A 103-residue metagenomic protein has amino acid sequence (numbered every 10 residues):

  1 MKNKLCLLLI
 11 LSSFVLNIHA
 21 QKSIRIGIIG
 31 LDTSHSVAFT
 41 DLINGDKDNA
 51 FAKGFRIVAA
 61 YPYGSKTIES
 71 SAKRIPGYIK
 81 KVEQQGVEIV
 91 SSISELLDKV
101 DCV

Functional and structural regions predicted by a protein language model:
M1-K22: Bacterial Sec-dependent N-terminal signal peptides
A20-V103: N-terminal glycine-/serine-/threonine-rich beta1-alpha1-beta2 phosphate-ribose binding loop of Rossmann-like
